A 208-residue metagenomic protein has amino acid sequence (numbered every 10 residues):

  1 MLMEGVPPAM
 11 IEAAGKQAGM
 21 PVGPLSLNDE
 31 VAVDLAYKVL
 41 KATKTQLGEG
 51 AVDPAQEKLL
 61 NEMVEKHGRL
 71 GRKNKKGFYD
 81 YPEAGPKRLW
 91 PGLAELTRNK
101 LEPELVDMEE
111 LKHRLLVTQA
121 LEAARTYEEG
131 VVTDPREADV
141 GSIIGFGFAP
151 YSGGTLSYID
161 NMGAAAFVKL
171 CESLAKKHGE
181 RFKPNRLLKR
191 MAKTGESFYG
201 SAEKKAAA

Functional and structural regions predicted by a protein language model:
M1-A208: N-terminal glycine-rich phosphate-binding loop for ADP-containing cofactors
